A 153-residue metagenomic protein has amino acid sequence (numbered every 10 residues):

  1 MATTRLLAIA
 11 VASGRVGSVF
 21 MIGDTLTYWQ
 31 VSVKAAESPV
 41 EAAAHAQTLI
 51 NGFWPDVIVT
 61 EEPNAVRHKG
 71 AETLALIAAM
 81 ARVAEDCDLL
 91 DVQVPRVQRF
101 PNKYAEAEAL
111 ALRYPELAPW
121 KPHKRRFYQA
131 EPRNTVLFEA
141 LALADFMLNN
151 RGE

Functional and structural regions predicted by a protein language model:
M1-E153: Phosphate- and other anionic-substrate recognition elements at nucleic-acid/protein interfaces
